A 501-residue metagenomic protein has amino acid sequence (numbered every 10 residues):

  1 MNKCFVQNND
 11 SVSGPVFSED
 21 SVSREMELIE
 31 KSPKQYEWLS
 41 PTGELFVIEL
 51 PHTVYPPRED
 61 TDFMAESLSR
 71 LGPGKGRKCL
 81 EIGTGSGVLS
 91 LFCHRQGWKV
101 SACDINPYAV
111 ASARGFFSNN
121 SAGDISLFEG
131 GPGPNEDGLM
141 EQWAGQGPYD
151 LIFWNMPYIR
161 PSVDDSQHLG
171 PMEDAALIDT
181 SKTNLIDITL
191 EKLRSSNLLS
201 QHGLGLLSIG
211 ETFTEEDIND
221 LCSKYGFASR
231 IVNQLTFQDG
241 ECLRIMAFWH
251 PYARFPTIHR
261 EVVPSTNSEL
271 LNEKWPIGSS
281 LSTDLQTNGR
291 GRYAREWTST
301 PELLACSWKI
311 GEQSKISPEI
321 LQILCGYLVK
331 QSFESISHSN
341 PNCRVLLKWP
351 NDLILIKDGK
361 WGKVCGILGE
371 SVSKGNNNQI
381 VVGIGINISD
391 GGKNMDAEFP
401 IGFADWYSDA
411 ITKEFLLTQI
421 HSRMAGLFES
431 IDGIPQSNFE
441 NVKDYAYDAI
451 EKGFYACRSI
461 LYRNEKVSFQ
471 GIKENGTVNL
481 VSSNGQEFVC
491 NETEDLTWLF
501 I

Functional and structural regions predicted by a protein language model:
D10, F17-F92, D137, Q238-R244: SAM-dependent Rossmann-like transferase core, predominantly class I methyltransferases with a strong bias toward
G43-E44, S121-S126, F227, P341-C343: A short helix-to-beta-strand connector/capping loop
A65-G145, Y149-S162: Conserved SAM/SAH cofactor-binding pocket of Class I
L89, I152-Y158, I277, T283-L285 (+2 more regions): Catalytic beta-strand/loop module used to bind and position nucleotide/cofactor moieties in cofactor-attachment
F117, C222, S337: Conserved hydrophobic residues forming the short capping helix/wall of the S-adenosyl-L-methionine
W154-I188: Mobile active-site "lid"/loop adjacent to the S-adenosyl-L-methionine
N184-F237: Conserved Class I SAM-dependent methyltransferase catalytic core
Y225-G326, E334: N-terminal lobe of the biotin/lipoate ligase/transferase fold
